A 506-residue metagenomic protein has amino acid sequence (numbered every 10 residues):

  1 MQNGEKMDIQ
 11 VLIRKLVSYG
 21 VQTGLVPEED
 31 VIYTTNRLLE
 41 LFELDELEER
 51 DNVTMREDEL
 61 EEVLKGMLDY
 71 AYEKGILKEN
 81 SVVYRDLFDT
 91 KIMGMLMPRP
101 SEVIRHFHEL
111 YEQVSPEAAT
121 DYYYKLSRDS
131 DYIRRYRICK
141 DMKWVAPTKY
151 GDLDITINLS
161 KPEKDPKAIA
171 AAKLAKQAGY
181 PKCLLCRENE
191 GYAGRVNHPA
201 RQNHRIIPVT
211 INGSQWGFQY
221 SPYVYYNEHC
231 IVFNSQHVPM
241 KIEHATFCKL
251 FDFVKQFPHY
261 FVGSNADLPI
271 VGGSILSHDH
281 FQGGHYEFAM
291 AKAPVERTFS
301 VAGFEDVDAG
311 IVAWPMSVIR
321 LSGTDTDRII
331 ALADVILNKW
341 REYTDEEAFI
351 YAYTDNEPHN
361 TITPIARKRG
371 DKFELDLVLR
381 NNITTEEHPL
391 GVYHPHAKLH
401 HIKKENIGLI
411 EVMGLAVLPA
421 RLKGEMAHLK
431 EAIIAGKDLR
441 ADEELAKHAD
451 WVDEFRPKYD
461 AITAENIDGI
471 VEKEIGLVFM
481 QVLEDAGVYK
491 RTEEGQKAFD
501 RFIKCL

Functional and structural regions predicted by a protein language model:
Q2-V232, Q236-P239, A313-P315, I329-A333 (+2 more regions): Active-site microenvironments that recognize anionic phosphate/pyrophosphate groups
N203-R205, H237-V262: Helical scaffold of the NTase/Pol beta-like nucleotidyltransferase catalytic core
A245, V254-S277, G283-L337, R341-T344: Catalytic or ion-translocation cores adjacent to nucleophile or general acid/base/metal-coordination motifs in diverse
